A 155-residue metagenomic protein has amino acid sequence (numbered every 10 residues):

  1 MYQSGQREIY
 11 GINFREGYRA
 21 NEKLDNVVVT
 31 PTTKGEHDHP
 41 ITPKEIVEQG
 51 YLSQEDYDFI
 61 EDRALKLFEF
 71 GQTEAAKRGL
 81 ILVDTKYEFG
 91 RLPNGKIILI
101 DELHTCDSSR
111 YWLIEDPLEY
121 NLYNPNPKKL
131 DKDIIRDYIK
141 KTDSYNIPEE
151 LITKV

Functional and structural regions predicted by a protein language model:
M1-D84, G90-V155: Acidic/polar, glycine-anchored loop/turn motif associated with catalytic or activation segments that engage anionic
